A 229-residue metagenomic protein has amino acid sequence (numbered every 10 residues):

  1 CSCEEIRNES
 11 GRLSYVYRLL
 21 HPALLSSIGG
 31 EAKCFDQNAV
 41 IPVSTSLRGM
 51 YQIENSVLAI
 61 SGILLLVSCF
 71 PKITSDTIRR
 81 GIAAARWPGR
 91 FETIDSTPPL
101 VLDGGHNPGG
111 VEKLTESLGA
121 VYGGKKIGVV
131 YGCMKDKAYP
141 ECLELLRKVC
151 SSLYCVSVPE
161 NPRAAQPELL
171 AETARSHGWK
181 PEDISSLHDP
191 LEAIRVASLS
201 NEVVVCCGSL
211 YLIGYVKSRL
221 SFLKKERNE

Functional and structural regions predicted by a protein language model:
C1-A39: Extended acidic/charged loop-beta regions that coordinate divalent cations and stabilize anionic phosphate/carboxylate
S10-L13, P99-L100, P108, L143-V203: C-terminal helical cap/extension that packs against the catalytic core of soluble nucleotide-cofactor enzymes
L25, E31-S152: Nucleotide phosphate-binding/pyrophosphate-handling subdomain across enzymes that bind or process nucleotide phosphates
L66-V67, L118, G178, L220-K224: Active-site catalytic pocket residues across diverse enzymes, especially alpha/beta-hydrolases
V111-E112, Y139-E141, A165, Y215-S218 (+1 more regions): Short glycine-/acidic-enriched loop or helix-start segments at secondary-structure transitions that form or flank
C133-K135, P159, L210: Residue-level signal for short, function-critical loop segments
V158-N161, K225-E229: Short, flexible loop segments at boundaries between secondary-structure elements
E192-S221: A glycine-rich beta-strand to alpha-helix segment that forms a phosphate/ribose-binding loop at ligand/cofactor sites
